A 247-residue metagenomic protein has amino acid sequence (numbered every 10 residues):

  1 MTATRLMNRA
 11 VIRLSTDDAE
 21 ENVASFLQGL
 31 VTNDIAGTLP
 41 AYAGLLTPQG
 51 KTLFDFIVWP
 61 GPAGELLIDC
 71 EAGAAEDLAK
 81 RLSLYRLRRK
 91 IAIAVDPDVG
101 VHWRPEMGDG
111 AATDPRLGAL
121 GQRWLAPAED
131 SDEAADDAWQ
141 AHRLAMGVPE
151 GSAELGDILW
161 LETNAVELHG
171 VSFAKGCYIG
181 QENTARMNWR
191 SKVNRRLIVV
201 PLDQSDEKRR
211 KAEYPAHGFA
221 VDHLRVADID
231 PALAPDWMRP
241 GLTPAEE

Functional and structural regions predicted by a protein language model:
M1-E247: Basic, glycine/lysine-rich polyanion-binding surfaces/domains
